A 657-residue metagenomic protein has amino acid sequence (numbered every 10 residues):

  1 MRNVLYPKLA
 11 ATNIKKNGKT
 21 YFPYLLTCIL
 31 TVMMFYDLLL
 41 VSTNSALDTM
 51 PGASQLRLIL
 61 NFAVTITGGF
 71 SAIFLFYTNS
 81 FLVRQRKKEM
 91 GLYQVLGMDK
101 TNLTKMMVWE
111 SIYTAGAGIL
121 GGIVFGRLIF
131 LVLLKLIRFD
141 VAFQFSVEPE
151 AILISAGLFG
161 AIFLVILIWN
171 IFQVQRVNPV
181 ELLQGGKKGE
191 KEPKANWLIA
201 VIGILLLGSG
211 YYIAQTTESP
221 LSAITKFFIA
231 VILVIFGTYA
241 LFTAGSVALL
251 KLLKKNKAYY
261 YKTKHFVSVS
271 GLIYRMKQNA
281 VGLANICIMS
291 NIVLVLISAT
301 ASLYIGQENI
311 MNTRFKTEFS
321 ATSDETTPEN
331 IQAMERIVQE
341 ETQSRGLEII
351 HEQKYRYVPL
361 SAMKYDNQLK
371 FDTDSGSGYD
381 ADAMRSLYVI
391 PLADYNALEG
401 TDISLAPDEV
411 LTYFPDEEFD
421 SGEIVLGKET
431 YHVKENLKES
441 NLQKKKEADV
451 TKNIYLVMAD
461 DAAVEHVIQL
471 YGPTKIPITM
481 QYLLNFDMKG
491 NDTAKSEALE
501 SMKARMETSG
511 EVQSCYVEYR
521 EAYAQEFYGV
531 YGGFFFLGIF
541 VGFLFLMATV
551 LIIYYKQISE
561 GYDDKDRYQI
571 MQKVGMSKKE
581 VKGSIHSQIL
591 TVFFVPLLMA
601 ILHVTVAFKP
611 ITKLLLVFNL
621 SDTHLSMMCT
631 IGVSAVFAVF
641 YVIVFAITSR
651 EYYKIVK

Functional and structural regions predicted by a protein language model:
M1-V32, E192-W197, L206, F242-S290 (+2 more regions): N-terminal Sec/SRP start-transfer signal
R2-V4, K8, R176-K191, Y562-D563 (+1 more regions): Short cytosolic juxtamembrane segments of multi-pass membrane proteins
G18-A46, Q55-G91, S111-G122, I235 (+4 more regions): Hydrophobic alpha-helical transmembrane segments of multi-pass inner-membrane transport and secretion
Y21-L25, N61, I152-G157, W197-V201 (+2 more regions): Hydrophobic alpha-helical transmembrane segments
L39-S54, I119-L153, G208-T225, P596-K657: Short helix-loop junctions at transmembrane helix boundaries
Y113-L253: Hydrophobic alpha-helical segments
I310-S323, E329-M547: Basic-flanked hydrophobic alpha-helices used for secretion and membrane insertion
